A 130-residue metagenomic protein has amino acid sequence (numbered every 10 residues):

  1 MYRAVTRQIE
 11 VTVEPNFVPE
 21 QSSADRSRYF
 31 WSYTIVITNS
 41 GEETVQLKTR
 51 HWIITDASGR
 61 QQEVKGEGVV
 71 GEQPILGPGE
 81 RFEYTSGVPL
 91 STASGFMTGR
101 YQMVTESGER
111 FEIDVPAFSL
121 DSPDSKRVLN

Functional and structural regions predicted by a protein language model:
M1-S27: Low-complexity, acidic Ser/Thr/Pro/Gly-rich terminal tails and inter-domain linkers that flank the onset of structured
I9, V45, Q62, E109-I113: Short beta-strand segments
S23, T44, S91-G95: Short glycine/serine/proline-enriched coil/turn segments at secondary-structure junctions
R28-T34, M97-T98: Short, solvent-exposed loop/turn segments enriched in Ser/Thr/Gly
I37-G41: Asparagine-centered strand-capping/turn motif at beta-strand->loop junctions
E43-Q62, M103: Short acidic, flexible loop segments centered on an aromatic residue
Q62-S94: Intrinsically disordered, low-complexity Pro/Gly/Ser/Thr-rich segments with frequent PxxP/GP/PP motifs and embedded
P89-N130: Terminal connector regions
